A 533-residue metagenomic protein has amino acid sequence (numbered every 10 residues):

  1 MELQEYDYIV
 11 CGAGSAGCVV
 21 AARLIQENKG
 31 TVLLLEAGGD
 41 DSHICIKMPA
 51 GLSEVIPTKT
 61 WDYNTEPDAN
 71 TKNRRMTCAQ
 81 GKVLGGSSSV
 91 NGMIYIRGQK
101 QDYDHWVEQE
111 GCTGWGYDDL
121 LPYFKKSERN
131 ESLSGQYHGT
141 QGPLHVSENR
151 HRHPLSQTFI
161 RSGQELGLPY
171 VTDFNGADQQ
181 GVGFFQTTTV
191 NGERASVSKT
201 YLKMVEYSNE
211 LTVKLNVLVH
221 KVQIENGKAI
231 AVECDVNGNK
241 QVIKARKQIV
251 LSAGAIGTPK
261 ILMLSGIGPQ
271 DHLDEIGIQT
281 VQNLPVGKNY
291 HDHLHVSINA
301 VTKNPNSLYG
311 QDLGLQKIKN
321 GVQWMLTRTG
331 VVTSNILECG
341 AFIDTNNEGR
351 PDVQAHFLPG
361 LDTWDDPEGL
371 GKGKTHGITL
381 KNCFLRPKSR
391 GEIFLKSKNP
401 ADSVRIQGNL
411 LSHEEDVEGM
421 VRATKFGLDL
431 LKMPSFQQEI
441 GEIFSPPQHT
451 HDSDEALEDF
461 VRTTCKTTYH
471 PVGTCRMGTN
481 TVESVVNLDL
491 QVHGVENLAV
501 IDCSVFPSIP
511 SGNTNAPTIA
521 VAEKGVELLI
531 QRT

Functional and structural regions predicted by a protein language model:
M1-T533: N-terminal redox-cofactor-binding region of secreted/periplasmic oxidoreductases
